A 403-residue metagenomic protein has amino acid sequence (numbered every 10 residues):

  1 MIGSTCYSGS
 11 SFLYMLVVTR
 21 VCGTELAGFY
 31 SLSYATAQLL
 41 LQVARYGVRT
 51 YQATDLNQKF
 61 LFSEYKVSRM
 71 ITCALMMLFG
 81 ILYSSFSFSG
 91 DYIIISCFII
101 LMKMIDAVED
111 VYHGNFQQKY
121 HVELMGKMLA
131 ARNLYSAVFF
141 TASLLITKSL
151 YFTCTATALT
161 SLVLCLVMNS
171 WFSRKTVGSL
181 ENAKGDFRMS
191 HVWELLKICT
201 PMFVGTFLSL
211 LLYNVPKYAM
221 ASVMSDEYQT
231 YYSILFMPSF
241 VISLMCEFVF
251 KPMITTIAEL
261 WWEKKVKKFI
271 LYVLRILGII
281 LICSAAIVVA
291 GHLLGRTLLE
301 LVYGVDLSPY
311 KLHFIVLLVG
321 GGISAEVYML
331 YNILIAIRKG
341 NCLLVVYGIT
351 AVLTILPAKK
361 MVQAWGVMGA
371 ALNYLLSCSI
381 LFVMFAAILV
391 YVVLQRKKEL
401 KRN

Functional and structural regions predicted by a protein language model:
M1-Y46, M77, A137, K197-E227 (+2 more regions): Signature of the first transmembrane helix
M1-Y7, S33, L39-S85, G90 (+2 more regions): Membrane-water interface segments that mark the loop-to-transmembrane alpha-helix transition
C22-A27, S84-I99, D226-E227, H292-G322 (+1 more regions): Interfacial segments at transmembrane-helix termini and the short loops linking adjacent helices
L41-F60, Q118, L235, S239-K264 (+1 more regions): Helix-loop junctions and terminal segments of transmembrane helices in multi-pass membrane transport/translocation
R49-Q52, V111-Q118, V122, A142-I146 (+7 more regions): C-terminal transmembrane helix end/exit motif
T50-F60, I105-A131, Y151, V319-V346: Membrane-interface junctions at transmembrane-helix termini in multi-pass inner-membrane proteins
I93-I100, K127-V177, F236, I349-L353 (+1 more regions): Hydrophobic alpha-helical transmembrane segments
E123-M128, L150-Y151, T157, L166-Y213 (+2 more regions): Interhelical loop/hinge segments that connect adjacent transmembrane helices in multipass membrane
